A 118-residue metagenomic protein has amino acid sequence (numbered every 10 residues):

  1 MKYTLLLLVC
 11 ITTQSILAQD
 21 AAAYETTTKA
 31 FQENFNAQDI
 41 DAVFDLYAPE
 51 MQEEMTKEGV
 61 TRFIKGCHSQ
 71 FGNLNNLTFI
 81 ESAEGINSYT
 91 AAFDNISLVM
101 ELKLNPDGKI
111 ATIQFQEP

Functional and structural regions predicted by a protein language model:
M1-T4: Positively charged n-region of N-terminal signal peptides that target proteins for export
L6, I11-E33: Short, low-complexity N-terminal intrinsically disordered segments enriched in polar/charged residues
E25-T26, D41-E81: Short solvent-exposed beta->alpha transition segments
F31, F35-A42: Short helix-adjacent coil turns
I64-D107: Surface-exposed, charged secondary-structure patches
K109-P118: A short, surface-exposed interaction/processing loop segment used at functional sites
